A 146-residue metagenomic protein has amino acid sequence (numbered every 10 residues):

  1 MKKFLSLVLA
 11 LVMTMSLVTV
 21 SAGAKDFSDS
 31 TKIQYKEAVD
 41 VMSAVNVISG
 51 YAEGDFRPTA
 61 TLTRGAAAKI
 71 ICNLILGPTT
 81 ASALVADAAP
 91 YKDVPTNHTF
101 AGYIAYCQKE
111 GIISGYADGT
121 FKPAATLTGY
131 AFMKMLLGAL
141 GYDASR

Functional and structural regions predicted by a protein language model:
K2-K36, S49-G102, E110-Y130, L137-R146: Feature responds to low-complexity, polar/acidic, surface-exposed segments characteristic of secreted/exported proteins
D40-I48: Mature N-terminal segment immediately following signal peptide/propeptide cleavage in secreted/periplasmic
